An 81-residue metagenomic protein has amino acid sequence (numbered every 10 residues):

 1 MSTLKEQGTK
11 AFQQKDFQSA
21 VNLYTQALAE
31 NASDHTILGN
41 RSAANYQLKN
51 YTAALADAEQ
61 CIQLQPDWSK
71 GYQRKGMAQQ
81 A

Functional and structural regions predicted by a protein language model:
M1-A81: Alpha-helical tetratricopeptide repeat
